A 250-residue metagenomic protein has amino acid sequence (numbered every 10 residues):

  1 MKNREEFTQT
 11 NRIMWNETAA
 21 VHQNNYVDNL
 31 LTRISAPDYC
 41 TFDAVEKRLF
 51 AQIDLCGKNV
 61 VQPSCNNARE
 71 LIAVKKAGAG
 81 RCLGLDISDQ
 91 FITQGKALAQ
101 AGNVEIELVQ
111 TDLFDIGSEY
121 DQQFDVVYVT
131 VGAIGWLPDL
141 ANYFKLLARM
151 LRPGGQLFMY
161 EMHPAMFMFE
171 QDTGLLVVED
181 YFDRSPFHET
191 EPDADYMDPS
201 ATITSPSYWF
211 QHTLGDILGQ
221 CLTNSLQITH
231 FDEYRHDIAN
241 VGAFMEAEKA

Functional and structural regions predicted by a protein language model:
M1-L30: N-terminal, positively charged/glycine-rich alpha-helical extensions of SAM-dependent methyltransferases
D28-K58: Conserved alpha-helix/loop element of class I SAM-dependent methyltransferases that forms part of the SAM/SAH-binding
K58-I116: Class I SAM-dependent methyltransferase SAM/SAH-binding core
S118-V126: A short acidic, Gly/Pro-enriched loop at the edge of an enzyme's catalytic core that lines a small-molecule cofactor
D125-A141: A short SAM/SAH-binding and catalytic strip from SAM-dependent methyltransferases
A141-Q156: A short glycine-rich, Lys/Arg-flanked "PGG" loop and its adjoining helix->strand segment in the class I
Q156-D195: Conserved class I S-adenosyl-L-methionine
M197, S207-F231: Short alpha-helix
